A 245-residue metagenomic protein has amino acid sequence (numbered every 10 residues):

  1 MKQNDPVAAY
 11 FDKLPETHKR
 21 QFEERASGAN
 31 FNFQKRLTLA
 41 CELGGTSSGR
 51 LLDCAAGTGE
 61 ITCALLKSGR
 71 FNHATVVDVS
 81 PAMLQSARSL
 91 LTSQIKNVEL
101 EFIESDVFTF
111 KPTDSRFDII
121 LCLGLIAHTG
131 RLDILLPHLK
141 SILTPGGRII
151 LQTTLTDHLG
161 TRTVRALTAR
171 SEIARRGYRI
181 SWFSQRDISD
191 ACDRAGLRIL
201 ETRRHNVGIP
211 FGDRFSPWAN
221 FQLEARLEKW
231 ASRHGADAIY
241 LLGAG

Functional and structural regions predicted by a protein language model:
M1-G45, D213-F215, Q222-E224: Conserved class I S-adenosyl-L-methionine
S48-G57: Conserved class I S-adenosyl-L-methionine
T58-T109: Class I SAM-dependent methyltransferase SAM/SAH-binding core
L121: A conserved beta-strand element that flanks and buttresses the S-adenosyl-L-methionine
D133-P145: A short glycine-rich, Lys/Arg-flanked "PGG" loop and its adjoining helix->strand segment in the class I
I150-E172: Conserved class I S-adenosyl-L-methionine
V164-R170, E201-G245: A C-terminal cap/extension of S-adenosyl-L-methionine-dependent methyltransferases that defines the acceptor-substrate
R170-D187: Acceptor-substrate binding/catalytic loop of class I
